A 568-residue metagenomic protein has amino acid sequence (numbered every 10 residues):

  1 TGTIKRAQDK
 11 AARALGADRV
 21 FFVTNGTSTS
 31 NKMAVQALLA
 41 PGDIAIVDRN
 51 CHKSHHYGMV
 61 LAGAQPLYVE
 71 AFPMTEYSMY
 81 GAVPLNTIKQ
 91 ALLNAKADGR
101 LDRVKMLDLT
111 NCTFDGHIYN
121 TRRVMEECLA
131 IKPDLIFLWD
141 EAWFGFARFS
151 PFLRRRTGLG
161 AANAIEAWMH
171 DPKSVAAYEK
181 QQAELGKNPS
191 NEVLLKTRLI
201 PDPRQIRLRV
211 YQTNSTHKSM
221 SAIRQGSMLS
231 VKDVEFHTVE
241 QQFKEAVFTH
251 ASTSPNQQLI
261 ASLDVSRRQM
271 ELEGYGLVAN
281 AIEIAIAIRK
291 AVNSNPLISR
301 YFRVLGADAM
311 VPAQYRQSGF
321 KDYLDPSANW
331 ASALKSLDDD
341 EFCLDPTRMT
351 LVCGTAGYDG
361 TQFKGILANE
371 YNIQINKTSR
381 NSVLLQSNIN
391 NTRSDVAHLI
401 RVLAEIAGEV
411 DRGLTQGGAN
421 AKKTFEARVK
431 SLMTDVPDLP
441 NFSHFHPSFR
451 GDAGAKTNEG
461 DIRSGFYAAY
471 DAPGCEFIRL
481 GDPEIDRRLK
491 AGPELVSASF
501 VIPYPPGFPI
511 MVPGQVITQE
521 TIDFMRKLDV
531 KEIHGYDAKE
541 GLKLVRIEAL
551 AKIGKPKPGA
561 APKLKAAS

Functional and structural regions predicted by a protein language model:
T1-K5, A12-R13, G158-L185, R198-R204 (+1 more regions): Non-catalytic terminal extensions of PLP-dependent enzymes
G2-K5, N25, M79-N86: Conserved phosphate-coordination/catalytic loops
K10-G16, L67-E76, D345-P346: Gly-rich Lys/Arg/Thr-decorated short loops/hinges at beta-loop-alpha junctions or inter-strand turns that position
A12-A34: Short loop-beta-helix segment that forms the pyridoxal 5′-phosphate
F21, L67-V69, N376: General small-molecule cofactor/ligand-binding pocket signal
F21-V23, L107-T110, T350, L384-N388: Short glycine-rich or small-residue beta-strand-to-loop segments that form or flank ligand, phosphate, metal/Fe-S
G26-T29, T75-E76, V383-L384, N420: Short amphipathic alpha-helical segments embedded in low-complexity Lys/Glu-rich regions
S30-A40, I44-N293: Conserved PLP-enzyme active-site core in the AAT-like
